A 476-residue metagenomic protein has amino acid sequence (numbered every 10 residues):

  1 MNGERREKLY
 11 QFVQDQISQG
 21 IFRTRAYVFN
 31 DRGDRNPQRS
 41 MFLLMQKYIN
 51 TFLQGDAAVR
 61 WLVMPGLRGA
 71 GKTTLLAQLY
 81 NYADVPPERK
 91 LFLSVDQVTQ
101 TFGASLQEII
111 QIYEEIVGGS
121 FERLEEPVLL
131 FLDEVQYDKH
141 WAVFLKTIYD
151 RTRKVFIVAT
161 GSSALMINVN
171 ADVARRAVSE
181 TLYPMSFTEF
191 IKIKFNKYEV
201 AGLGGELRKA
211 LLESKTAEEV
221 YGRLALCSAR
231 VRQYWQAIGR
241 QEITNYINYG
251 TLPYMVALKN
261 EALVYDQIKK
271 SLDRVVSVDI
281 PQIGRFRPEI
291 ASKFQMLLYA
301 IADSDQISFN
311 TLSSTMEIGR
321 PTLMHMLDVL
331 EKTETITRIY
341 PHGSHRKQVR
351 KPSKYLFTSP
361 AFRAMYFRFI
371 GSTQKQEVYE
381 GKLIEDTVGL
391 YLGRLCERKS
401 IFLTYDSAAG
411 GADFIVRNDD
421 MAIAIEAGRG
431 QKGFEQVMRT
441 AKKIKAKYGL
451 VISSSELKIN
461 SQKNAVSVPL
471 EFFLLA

Functional and structural regions predicted by a protein language model:
M1-V59: A short, basic N-terminal segment
G3, Y254-A412: Accessory nucleic acid-recognition modules appended to NTPase machines
A57-A77: Walker A/P-loop nucleotide-binding motif
G71, V388, L392, A412-G433: Conserved catalytic cores of phosphodiester-cleaving nucleases, focusing on short active-site segments
L91-E125: Short glycine-rich substrate-engagement loop in P-loop NTPases that contacts/grips substrate
F121-W141: Conserved P-loop NTPase "ATPase switch" module shared by AAA+ and STAND
F156-S162, T181: Structural recognition of the conserved hydrophobic beta-strand(s) that form the central parallel beta-sheet of P-loop
N170-E289: Interdomain motor-coupling "hinge/lid" segment immediately C-terminal to the ATP-binding subdomain of NTP-driven enzymes
